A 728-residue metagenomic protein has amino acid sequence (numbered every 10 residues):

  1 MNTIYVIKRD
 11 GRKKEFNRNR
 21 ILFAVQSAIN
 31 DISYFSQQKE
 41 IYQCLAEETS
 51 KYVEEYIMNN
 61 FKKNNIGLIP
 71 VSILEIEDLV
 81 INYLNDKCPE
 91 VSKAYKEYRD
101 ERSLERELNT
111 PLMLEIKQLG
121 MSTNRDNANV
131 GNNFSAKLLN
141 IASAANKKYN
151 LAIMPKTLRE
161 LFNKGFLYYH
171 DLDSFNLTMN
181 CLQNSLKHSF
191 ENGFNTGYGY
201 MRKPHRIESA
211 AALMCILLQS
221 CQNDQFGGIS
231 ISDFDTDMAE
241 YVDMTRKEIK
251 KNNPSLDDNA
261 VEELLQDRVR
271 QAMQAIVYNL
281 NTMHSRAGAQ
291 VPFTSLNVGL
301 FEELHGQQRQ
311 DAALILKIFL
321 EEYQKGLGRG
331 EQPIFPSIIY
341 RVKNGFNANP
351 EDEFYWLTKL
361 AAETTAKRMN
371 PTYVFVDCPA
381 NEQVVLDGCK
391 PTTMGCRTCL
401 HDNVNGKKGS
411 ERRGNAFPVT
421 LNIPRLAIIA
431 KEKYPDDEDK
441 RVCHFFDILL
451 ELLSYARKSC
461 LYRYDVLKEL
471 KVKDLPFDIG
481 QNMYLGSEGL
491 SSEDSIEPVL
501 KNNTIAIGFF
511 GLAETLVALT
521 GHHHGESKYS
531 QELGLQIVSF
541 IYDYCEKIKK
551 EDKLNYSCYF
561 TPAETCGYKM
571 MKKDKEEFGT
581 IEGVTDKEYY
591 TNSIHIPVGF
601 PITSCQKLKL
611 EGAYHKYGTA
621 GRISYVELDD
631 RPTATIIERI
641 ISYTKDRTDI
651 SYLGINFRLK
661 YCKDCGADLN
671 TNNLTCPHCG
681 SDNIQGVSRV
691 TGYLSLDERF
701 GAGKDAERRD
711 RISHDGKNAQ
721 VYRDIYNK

Functional and structural regions predicted by a protein language model:
M1-K117, E707-S713: Charged, amphipathic alpha-helical regulatory modules used for macromolecular assembly or allosteric control
N17, I21, I505-L512, N683: Catalytic-loop motifs flanking and including active-site residues across diverse enzymes
N30, P424-I428, T515-A518: Short connector loops/turns at beta-strand edges and beta->alpha or beta->beta junctions
E105, L112-K501, H522-H523, S527-G686: Conserved catalytic cores of very large enzyme subunits
I505-A518, S539, R689: Contiguous, well-ordered alpha-helical segments that form the cores/surfaces of helical PPI scaffolds
T671-K728: Long insertion/accessory domains within large nucleic-acid-processing enzymes
